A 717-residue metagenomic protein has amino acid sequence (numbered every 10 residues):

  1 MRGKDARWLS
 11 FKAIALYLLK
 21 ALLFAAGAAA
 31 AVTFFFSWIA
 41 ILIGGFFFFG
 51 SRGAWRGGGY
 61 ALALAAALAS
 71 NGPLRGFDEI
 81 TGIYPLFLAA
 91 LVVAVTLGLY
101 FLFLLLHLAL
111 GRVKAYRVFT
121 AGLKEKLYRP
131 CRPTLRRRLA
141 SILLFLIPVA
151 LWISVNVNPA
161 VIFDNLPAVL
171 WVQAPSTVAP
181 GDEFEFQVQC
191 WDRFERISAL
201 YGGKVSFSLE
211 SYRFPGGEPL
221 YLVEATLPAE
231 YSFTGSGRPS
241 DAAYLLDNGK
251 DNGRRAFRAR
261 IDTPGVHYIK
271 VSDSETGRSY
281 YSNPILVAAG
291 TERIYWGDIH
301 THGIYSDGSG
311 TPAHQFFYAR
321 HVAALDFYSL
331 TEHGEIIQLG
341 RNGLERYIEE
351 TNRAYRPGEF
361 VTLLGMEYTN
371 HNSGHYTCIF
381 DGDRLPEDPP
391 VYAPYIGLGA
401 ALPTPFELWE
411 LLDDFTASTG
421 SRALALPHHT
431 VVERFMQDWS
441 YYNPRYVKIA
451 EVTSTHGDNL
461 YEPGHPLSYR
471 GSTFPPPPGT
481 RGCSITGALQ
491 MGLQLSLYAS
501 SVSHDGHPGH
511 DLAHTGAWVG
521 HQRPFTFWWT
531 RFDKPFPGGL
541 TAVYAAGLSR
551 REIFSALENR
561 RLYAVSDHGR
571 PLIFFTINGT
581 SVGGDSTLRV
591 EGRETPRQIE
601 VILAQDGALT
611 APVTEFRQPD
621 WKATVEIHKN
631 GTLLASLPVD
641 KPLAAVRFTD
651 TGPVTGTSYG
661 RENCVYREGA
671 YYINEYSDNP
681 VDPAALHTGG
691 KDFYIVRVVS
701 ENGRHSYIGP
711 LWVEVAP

Functional and structural regions predicted by a protein language model:
R2-S10, G111-R136: Membrane-interfacial, low-structure loops and terminal tails that flank and connect transmembrane helices in multi-pass
G3, A61-L91, Y116-E125: Membrane-interfacial interhelical loops
A13-Y17, F24-I43, F48-G58, G72-L91: Membrane-helix interface and helix-disruption motif detector
F35-F36, A40, R75-V93, Y100-F103 (+11 more regions): C-terminal functional module detector
R132-V157: Internal/C-terminal transmembrane anchor helices
P264-V266, S274-E275, S279-Y280, A288-D438 (+1 more regions): A metal-dependent hydrolase metal-coordination microenvironment
H300, T362, V452, L557 (+1 more regions): Conserved, mostly hydrophobic/aromatic
R353-P357, I379-A401, Y442-L460, A517-P535 (+1 more regions): Acidic, His- and aromatic-enriched active-site or binding-groove loops in soluble protein domains that engage sugars
